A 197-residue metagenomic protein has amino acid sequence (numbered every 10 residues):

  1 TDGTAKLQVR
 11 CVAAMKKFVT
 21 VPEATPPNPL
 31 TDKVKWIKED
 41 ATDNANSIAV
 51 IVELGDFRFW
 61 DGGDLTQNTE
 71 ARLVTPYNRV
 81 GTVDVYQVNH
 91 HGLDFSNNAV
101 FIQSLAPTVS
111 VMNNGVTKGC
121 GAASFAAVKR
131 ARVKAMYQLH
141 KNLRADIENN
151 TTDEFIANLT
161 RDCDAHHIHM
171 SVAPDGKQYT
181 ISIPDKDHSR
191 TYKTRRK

Functional and structural regions predicted by a protein language model:
T1-D2, V74-R79: Short amphipathic alpha-helix with an adjacent loop that forms part of the alpha/beta core around
T1-T66, K129, V133-R196: Flexible, acidic/histidine-containing loops and adjacent segments that form or flank the divalent-metal
F18-V19, T66-R72, G92-N97, N114-A123 (+1 more regions): Active-site environment of divalent metal-dependent phosphoester hydrolases
A41, T69, V80-G81, M112: Active-site-proximal segments of metal-dependent phosphoesterases and phosphodiesterases across multiple
F59-L65, V83-L93, T108-G115, Y137-H140: Active-site neighborhood of phospho(di)ester-bond hydrolases with catalytic His/Asp-centered motifs
R72-P76, N97-L105, A123-V128: A short acidic, amphipathic alpha-helical/loop segment
R79-T82, A106, R132: Short loop/turn motifs at secondary-structure junctions
V109, G119, S124-Y137: Active-site-adjacent alpha-helix of alpha/beta-hydrolase-fold enzymes
